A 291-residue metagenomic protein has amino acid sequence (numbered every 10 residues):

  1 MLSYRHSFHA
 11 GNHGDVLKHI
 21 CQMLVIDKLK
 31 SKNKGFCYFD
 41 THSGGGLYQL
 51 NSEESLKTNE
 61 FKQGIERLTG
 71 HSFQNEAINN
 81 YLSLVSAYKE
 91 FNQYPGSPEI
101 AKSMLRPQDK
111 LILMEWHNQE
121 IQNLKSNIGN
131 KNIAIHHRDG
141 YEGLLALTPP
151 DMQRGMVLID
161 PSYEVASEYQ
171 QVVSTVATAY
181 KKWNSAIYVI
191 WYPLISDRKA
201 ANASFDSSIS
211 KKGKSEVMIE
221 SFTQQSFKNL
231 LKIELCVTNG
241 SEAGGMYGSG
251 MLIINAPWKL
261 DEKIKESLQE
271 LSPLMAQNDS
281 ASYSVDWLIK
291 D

Functional and structural regions predicted by a protein language model:
M1-D291: Class I S-adenosyl-L-methionine-dependent methyltransferase catalytic core
